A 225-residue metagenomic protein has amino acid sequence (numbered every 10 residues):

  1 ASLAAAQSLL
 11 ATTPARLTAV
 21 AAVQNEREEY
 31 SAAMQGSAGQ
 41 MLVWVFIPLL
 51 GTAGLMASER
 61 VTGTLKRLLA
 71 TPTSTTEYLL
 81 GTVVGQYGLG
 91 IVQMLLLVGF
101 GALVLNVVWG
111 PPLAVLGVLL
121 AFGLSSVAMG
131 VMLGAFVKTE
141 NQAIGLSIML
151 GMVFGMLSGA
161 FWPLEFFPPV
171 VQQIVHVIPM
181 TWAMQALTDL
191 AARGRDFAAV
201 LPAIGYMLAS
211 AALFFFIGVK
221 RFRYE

Functional and structural regions predicted by a protein language model:
A1-A70, T75-L95, L103, V107-P112 (+2 more regions): Transmembrane helix-boundary elements of multi-pass transport/secretion proteins, especially ABC-type permease modules
V43-I47, G90, M94, F122-V127 (+4 more regions): Transmembrane alpha-helical core positions of polytopic small-molecule transporters
S58, T71, G101-A102, G134-A135 (+6 more regions): Transmembrane helix-loop junction
E77, G110-L113, S126-V127, Q142-L146 (+4 more regions): Extended hydrophobic-aromatic, low-complexity segments
T82-Y87, L119, I148, I178: Transmembrane helix-bundle signature of multi-pass membrane transporters/permeases
V115-V137, G155-S158, L208-F215: Hydrophobic alpha-helical transmembrane segments of polytopic membrane proteins
K138-V177, T181: Transmembrane helix segments
L164-G205: Short hydrophobic, aromatic-rich alpha-helical segments embedded in or entering the lipid bilayer of multi-pass
